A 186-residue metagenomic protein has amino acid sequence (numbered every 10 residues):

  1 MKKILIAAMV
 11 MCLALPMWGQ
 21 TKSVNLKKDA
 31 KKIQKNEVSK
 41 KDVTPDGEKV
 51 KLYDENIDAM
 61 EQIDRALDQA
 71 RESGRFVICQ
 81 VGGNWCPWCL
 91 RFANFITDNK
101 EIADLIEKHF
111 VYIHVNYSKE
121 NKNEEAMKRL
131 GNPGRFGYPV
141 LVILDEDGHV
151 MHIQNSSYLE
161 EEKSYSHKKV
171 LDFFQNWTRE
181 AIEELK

Functional and structural regions predicted by a protein language model:
I4-L13: Sec-dependent N-terminal signal peptides
M17-T21: Boundary at the C-terminal end of the N-terminal hydrophobic targeting segment
V24-S73, I182: N-terminal leader/targeting and pre-domain segments
I57-A59, N99-E124: Thiol-based oxidoreductase modules, predominantly thioredoxin-like and allied folds used for disulfide exchange
R65-I102: Local sequence-structure signature of Cys/Sec-based thiol-disulfide redox active-site neighborhoods
S73-V77, K108-I113, G137-P139, E146-H149: Loop/turn elements at helix/coil->beta-strand transitions in domains of secreted/extracellular proteins
S118-G137, D147: Structural alpha/beta surface segment adjacent to cysteine/selenocysteine redox centers across thiol/disulfide enzymes
R135-L185: Non-catalytic, surface beta->alpha helical segment in thiol-disulfide oxidoreductase systems
